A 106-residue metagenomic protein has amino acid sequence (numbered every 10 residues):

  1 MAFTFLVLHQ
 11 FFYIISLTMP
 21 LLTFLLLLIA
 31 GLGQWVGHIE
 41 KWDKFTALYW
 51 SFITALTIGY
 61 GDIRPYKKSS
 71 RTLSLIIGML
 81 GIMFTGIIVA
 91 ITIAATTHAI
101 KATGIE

Functional and structural regions predicted by a protein language model:
M1-S16: Membrane-helix boundary elements
H9, K101-E106: Membrane interface segments of multi-pass transport proteins and intramembrane proteases
F12-M19, K67-L73: Membrane-interface helix-boundary signature
Y13-L17, D43, T103: General structural signal for secondary-structure boundaries
I15-L32, G81, T85-T96: Hydrophobic alpha-helical transmembrane segments of integral membrane proteins
I15-S16, L28, W35, L56-G59 (+1 more regions): General secondary-structure edge motif
M19-W50, P65-K68: Outer-pore turret/helix-boundary of cation channels
T46, I53-T103: Pore domain of cation channels
